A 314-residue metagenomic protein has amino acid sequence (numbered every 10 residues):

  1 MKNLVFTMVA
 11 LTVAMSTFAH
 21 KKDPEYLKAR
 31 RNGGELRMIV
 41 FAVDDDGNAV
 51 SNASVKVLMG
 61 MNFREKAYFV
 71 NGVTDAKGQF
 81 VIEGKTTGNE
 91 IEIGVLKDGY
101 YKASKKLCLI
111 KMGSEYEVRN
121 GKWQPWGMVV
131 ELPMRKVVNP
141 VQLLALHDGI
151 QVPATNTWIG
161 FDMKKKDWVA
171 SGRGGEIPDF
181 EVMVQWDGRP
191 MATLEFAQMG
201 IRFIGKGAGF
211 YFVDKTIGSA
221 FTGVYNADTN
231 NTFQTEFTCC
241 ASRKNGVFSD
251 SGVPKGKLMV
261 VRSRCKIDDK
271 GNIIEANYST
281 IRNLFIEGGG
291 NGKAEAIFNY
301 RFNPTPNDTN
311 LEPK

Functional and structural regions predicted by a protein language model:
M1-L4: Positively charged n-region of N-terminal signal peptides that target proteins for export
V9-F18: Hydrophobic h-region of N-terminal signal peptides that target proteins for export in Gram-negative bacteria
A19-N48: Beta-strand-rich domain onsets/edges
L36-M38, D45-N62, G88: Short, ordered, surface-exposed loop/turn motifs in non-cytosolic proteins
D44, K97-G99, C265: Surface-exposed loop/turn motifs at beta-strand-loop junctions within extracellular Ig-like and Fibronectin type III
M61-V81: Short, acidic Ser/Thr/Gly-rich low-complexity loop/linker segments typical of extracellular and cell-surface proteins
E65, T87-Y116: A short, solvent-exposed loop/turn motif at the edges and junctions of modular extracellular/periplasmic domains
R119-K314: Surface-exposed, beta-sheet-biased, low-hydrophobicity segments with strongly acidic/polar composition
